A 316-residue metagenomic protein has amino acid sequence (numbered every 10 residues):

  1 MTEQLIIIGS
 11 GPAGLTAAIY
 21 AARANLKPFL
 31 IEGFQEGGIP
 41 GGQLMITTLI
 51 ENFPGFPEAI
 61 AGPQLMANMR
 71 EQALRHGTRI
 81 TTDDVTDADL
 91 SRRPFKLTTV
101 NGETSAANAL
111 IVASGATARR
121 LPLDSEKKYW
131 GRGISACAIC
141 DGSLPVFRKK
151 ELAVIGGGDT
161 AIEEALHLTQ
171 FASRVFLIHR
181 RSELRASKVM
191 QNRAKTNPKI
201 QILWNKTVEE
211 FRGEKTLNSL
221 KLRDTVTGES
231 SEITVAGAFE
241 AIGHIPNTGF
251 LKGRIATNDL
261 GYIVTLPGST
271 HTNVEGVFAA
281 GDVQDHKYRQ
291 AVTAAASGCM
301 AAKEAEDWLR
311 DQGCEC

Functional and structural regions predicted by a protein language model:
M1-I8, A24, F29-G37, I46 (+4 more regions): FAD-binding core/adjacent interface of flavoenzyme oxidoreductases
E3-H76, I162-K188, N258, C316: Beta1-alpha1 glycine-rich phosphate/pyrophosphate-binding loop at the start of Rossmann-like nucleotide-binding domains
G11-P12, A116-A118, D159-T160, D285: Residue-level detector of alpha-helix initiation sites
I19, I162-L166, V274, A280-C316: A conserved FAD-binding loop/helix module that cradles the flavin
A73-S91, L97-T99, T104-A106, T169-P267 (+1 more regions): A Rossmann-like FAD-binding core segment of flavoenzymes
R120-L121, I162-E163, R185, S230 (+2 more regions): Glycine/Thr-rich phosphate-binding loops of Rossmann-like dinucleotide-binding domains
P122, K128-V146, I242-Y288, S297 (+1 more regions): FAD-site-proximal beta/loop scaffold in flavoenzymes
A138-T169: Conserved FAD-binding catalytic core of PHBH/FMO-like flavoproteins
